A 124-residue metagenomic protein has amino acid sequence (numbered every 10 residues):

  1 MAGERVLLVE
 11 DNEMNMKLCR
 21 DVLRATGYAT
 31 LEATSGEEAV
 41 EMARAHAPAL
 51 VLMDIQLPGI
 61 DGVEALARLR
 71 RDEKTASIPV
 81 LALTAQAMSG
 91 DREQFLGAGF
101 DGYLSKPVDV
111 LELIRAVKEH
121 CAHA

Functional and structural regions predicted by a protein language model:
E10: Conserved acidic carboxylate
M14, S35-E38, D61-A67: Acidic catalytic/metal-coordinating carboxylates
K17-A25: Charged docking surfaces used in two-component/phosphorelay signaling
G27-T34, M42, L104: Short hydrophobic/Thr-rich beta-strand motif most characteristic of the beta2 strand and flanking loop of CheY-like
E41, V63-A76: Short amphipathic alpha-helix used as the core "switch/output" element in two-component signaling
H46-L52, L57: Active-site beta3 strand of CheY-like receiver
Q56-D61, L81, Q86-M88: The short loop immediately C-terminal to the conserved phospho-acceptor aspartate in CheY-like receiver
V108-V117: C-terminal output helix
